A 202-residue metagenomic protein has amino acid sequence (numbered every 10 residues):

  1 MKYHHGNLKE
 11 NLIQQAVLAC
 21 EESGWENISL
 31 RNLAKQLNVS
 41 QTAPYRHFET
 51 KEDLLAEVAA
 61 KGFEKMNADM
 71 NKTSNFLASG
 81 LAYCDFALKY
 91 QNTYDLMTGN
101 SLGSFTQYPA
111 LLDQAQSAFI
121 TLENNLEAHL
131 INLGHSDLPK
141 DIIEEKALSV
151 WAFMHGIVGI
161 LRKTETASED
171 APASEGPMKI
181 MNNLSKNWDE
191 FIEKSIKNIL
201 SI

Functional and structural regions predicted by a protein language model:
M1-S23, R31-N32, D53-A56: Basic, helix-initiating cap at the start of DNA-binding domains
K9-Q14, E26, N38, R46-N71 (+2 more regions): An amphipathic alpha-helix adjacent to DNA-recognition modules
I28, N32-K35, P44: Append "Primarily bacterial transcriptional regulators
A60-S79, T98, Q116-S117, T121-G134: Amphipathic alpha-helical linker/stalk segments
A68-T93, K140-V150: Hydrophobic alpha-helical connector segments
K89-P109, G159-A171: Amphipathic alpha-helical segments used for helix-helix packing
Q107-G134, E144-L148, N182-S201: Amphipathic alpha-helical packing segments from all-alpha helical-bundle domains
L148-A171, K179, K194-I202: Amphipathic C-terminal alpha-helical segment
